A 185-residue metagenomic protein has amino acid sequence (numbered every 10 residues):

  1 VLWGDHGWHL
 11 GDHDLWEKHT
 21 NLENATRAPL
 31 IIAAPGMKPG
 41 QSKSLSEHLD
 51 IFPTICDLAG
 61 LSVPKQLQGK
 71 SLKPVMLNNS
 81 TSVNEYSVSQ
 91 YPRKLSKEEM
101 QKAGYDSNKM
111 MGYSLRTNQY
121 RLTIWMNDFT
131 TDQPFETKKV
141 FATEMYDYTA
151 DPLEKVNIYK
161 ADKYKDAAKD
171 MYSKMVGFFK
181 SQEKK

Functional and structural regions predicted by a protein language model:
V1-M37, E47, K97: Histidine-centered active-site microenvironments of extracellular/periplasmic hydrolases and transferases
H9, N21, L30, Q41 (+4 more regions): Conserved beta-strand positions that form and line the central face of beta-propeller blades
H13, A34-P39, D57-L58, P152 (+1 more regions): Flexible glycine/proline-enriched surface loops and loop-helix/loop-strand junctions
T20-A25, Y91-K160: C-terminal, low-complexity/hydrophilic appendages and adjacent surface loops of extracellular/periplasmic anionic
P39-L115, Y164-K169, S173: Polar, surface-exposed loop/tail segments that function as active-site lids or cofactor/substrate-recognition elements
I51, K138-A142, A150-K185: Long, internal low-complexity/basic segments
